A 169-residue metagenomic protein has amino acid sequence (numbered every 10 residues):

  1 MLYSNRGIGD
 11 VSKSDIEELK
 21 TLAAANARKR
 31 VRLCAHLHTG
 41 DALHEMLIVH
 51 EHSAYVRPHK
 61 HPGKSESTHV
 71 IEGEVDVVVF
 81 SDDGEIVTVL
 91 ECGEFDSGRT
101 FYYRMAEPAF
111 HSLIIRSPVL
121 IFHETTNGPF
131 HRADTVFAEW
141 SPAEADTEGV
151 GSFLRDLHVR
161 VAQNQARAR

Functional and structural regions predicted by a protein language model:
M1-L43, T88-F95, V150-R169: A short, N-terminal "cap"/entry segment at the start of jelly-roll beta-barrel domains of the cupin/DSBH fold
G40-D41, G63, P118: Short strand-connecting beta-turns/loops that link adjacent beta-strands
L47-K64, E107: Conserved short histidine dyad/triad with adjacent acidic residue
L47-V49, S67, Y102-R104, E124: Conserved hydrophobic/aromatic beta-strand scaffold that supports enzyme active sites
R57-H59, V77-V79, Y103-M105, H111-R116 (+1 more regions): Short beta-strand His + acidic residue motifs that chelate non-heme Fe in jelly-roll/DSBH and cupin folds
G63-D83: Glycine- and acidic-residue-biased ligand/ion/polar-headgroup-sensing regions
S81-H111: Short acidic-glycine-tyrosine-enriched beta hairpin
V87-T88, S112-R169: Double-stranded beta-helix
